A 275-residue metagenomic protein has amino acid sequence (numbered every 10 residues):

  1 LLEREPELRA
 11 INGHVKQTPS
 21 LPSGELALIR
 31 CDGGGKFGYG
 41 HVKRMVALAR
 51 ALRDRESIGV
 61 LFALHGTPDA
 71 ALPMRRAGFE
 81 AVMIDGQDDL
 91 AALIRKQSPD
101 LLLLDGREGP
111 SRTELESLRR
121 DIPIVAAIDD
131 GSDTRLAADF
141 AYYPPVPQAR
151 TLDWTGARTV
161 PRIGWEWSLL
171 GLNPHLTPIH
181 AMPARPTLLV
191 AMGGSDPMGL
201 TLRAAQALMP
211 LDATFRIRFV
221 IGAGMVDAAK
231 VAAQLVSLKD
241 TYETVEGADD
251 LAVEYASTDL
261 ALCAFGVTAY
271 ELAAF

Functional and structural regions predicted by a protein language model:
G24-L28: Extreme N-terminal starter segment of soluble prokaryotic enzymes
I29-Y39, R44-R53, L64-G156: Active-site and donor-binding regions of nucleotide-sugar-utilizing enzymes
Y39, D249-F275: A donor-sugar binding/catalytic signature common to diverse glycosyltransferases and related nucleotide-sugar
L48-I58, A207-D212: A short, Lys/Arg-enriched amphipathic alpha-helix followed by its capping loop at the start of a domain
I58-G66, I217-A223: Short internal beta-strands
D89-A92, E114, D227-K230, D249-V253 (+1 more regions): Short acidic active-site motifs
L136-G199, G224, A228-A229: A nucleotide-sugar donor-handling region in carbohydrate enzymes
P186-S257: Donor-nucleotide binding loops and adjacent catalytic segments primarily of GT-B fold Leloir glycosyltransferases
